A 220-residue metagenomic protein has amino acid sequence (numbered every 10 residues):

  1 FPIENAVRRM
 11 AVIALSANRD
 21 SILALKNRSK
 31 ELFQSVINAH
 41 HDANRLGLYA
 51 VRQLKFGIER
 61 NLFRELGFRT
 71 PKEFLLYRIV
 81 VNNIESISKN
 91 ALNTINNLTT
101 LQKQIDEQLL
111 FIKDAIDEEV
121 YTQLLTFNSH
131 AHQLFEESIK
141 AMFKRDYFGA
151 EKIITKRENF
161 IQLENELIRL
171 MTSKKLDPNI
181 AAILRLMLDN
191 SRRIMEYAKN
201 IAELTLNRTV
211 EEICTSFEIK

Functional and structural regions predicted by a protein language model:
F1-K220: Cytosolic, long alpha-helical scaffolding segments
